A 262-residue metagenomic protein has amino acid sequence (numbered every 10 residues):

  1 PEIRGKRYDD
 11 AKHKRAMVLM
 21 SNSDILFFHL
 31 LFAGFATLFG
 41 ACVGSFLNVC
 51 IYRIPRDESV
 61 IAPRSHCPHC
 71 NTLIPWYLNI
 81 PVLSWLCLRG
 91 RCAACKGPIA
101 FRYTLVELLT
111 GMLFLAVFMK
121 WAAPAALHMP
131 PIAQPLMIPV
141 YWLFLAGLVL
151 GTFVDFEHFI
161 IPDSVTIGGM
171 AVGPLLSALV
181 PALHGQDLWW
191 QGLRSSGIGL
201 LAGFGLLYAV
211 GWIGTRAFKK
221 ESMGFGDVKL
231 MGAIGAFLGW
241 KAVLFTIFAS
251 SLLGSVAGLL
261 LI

Functional and structural regions predicted by a protein language model:
Y8-D10: Acidic/polar hotspots within intrinsically disordered regions
K12-H29: Short, strongly hydrophobic alpha-helical membrane anchors
V18-S21, L109-A126, L175-V180: Membrane-embedded alpha-helical segments in integral membrane proteins
A36, H128-A133, M137-G258: Functional transmembrane core segments of multi-pass inner-membrane proteins
L38-N48: N-terminal signal-anchor/start-transfer transmembrane helix
L47-R102: Membrane-proximal soluble regions of multi-pass membrane proteins
